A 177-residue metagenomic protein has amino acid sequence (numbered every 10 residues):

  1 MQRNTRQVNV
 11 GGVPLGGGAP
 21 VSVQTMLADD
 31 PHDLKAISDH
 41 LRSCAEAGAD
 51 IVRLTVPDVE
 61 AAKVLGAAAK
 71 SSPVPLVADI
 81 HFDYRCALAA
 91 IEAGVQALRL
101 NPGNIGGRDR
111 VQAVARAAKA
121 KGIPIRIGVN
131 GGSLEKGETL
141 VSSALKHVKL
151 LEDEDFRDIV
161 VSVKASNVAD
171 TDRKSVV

Functional and structural regions predicted by a protein language model:
M1-M26, P31, K119: N-terminal amphipathic alpha-helix/helix-capping segment at the start of soluble metabolic enzymes
G17-A36, T55-P57, V74-F82, G103 (+1 more regions): Active-site mouth loops of central-metabolism enzymes
V21-L27, D50-L54, L76-I80, L98-L100 (+2 more regions): Hydrophobic faces of well-ordered beta-strands that scaffold small-molecule active sites in alpha/beta enzyme cores
H40, R53-A93: N-terminal active-site wall of soluble small-molecule enzyme domains
G48-D50, A93-R108: Glycine-rich phosphate-binding active-site loops on the catalytic face of alpha/beta enzymes
P102-V111, S162-D172: Active-site glycine- and acidic-residue-rich loops that bind and position anionic ligands or nucleotide-like cofactors
I105-D158: Conserved anion-binding
V176-V177: Conserved small/polar residues in nucleotide/adenosyl-binding loops
